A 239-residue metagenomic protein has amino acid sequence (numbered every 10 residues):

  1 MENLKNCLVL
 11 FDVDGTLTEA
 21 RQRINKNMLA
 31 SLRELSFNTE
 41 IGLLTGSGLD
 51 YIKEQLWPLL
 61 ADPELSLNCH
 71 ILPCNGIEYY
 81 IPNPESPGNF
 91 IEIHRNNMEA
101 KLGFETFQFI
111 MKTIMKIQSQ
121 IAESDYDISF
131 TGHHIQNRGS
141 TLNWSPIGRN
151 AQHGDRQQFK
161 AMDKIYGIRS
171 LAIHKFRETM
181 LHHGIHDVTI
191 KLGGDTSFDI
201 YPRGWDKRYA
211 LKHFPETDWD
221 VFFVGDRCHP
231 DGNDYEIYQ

Functional and structural regions predicted by a protein language model:
E2-L10, N27-T39, T179, T217-D218 (+1 more regions): A short, Lys/Arg-enriched amphipathic alpha-helix followed by its capping loop at the start of a domain
E2-R23, L43, I71, L211 (+1 more regions): Asp-based phosphoryl-transfer active-site loop
L4, V13, D62-L65, Y209-F222 (+1 more regions): Catalytic phosphate/metal-binding cores of nucleic-acid and nucleotide-processing enzymes, i.e., regions that mediate
V9-D14, P73-G76, P82-E85, R138 (+2 more regions): Short loop/turn segments at strand-loop or loop-helix junctions that form parts of catalytic or ligand-binding pockets
R23-T131: Active-site phosphate-binding/coordination module
L29-R33, F107, M111, I173 (+3 more regions): Short amphipathic alpha-helical segments and helix-helix/interface helices
L32-L56, I71, H133-P146, L192-G194 (+3 more regions): Substrate-recognition element of Asp-dependent hydrolases with the DxDx(T/V) motif
Y126-F222: Conserved acidic, metal-coordinating active-site core of Asp-based, Mg2+-dependent phosphoryl-transfer enzymes
